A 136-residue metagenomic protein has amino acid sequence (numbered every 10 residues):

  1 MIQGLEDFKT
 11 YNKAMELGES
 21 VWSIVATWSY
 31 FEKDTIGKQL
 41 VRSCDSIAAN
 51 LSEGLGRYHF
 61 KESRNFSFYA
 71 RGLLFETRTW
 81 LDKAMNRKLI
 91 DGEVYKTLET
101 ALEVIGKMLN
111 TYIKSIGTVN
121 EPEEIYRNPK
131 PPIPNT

Functional and structural regions predicted by a protein language model:
M1-T136: Amphipathic alpha-helical assembly/interaction segments
